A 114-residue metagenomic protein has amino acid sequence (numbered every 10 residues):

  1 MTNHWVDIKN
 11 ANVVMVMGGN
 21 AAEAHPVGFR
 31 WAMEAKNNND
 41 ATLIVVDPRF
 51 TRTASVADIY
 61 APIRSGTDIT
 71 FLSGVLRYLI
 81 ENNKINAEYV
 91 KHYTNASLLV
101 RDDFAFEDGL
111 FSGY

Functional and structural regions predicted by a protein language model:
M1-V14: Glycine-rich oxoanion-binding loops at beta->alpha junctions
N10, W31-E34, G74, Y78: Alpha-helical scaffold segments in soluble metabolic enzymes
V14-N20: Short, basic, glycine/proline-bearing loop/turn elements
G19, V46-P48, S65: Cofactor-binding loop segments of dinucleotide-utilizing enzymes, especially the Rossmann-like FAD- and NAD(P)+-binding
A21-R30: Glycine/threonine-rich flexible loop motifs
A35-L43: A short helix->loop->beta-strand "cap" motif at the edges of active sites that frequently abuts
T42, T51-Y114: Long, well-ordered, tryptophan-enriched scaffold segments
